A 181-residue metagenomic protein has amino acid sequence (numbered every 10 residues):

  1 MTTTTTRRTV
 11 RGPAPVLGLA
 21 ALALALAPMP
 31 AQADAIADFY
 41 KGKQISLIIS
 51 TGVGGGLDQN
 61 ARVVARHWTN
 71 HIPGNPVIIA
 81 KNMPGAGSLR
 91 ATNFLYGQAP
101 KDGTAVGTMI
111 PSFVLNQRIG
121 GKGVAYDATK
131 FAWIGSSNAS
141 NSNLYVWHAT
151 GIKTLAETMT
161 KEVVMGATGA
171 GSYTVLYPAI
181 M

Functional and structural regions predicted by a protein language model:
T2-L19: Bacterial N-terminal signal peptides that target proteins for export
P28-P30: N-terminal signal peptide c-region/cleavage motif recognized by signal peptidases
A35-S46: Short N-terminal segments immediately surrounding and downstream of signal-peptide cleavage
I45, N70-G74, F94-A105, V114-M181: Hinge/capping helix and adjacent helix->loop/strand transition within the periplasmic-binding protein
L47-A61, G85-G87, A167-T174: Extracytoplasmic "Venus flytrap"
V64-H67, T92-F94: Active-site pre-lysine segment of PLP-dependent enzymes
M83-A91, S140: Short helix-initiation/N-cap motifs at beta->coil->alpha
